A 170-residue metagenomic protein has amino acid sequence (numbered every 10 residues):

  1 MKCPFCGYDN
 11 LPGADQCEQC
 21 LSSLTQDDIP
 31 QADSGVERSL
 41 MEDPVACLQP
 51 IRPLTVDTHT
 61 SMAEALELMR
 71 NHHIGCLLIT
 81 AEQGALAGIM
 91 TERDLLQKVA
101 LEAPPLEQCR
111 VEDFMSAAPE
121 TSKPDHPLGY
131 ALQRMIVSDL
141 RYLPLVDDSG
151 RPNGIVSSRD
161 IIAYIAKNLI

Functional and structural regions predicted by a protein language model:
M1-I170: Tandem CBS (Cystathionine beta-synthase) repeat/Bateman regulatory domains
